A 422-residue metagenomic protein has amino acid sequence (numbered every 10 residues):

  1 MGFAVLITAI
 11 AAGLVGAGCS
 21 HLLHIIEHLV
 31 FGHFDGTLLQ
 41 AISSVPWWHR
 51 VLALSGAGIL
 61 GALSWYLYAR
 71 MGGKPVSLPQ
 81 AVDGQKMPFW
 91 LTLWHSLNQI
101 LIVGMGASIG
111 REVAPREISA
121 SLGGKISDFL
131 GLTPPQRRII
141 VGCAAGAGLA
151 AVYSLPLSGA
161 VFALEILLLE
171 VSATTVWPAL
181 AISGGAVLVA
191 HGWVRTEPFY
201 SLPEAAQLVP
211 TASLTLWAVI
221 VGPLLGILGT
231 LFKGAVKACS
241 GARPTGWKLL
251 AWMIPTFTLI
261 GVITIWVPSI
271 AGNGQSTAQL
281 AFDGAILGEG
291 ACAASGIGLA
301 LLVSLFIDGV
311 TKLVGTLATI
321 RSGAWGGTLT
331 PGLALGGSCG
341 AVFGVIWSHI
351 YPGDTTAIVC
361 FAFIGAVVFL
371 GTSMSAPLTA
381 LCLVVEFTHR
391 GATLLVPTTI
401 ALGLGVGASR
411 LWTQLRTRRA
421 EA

Functional and structural regions predicted by a protein language model:
M1-A422: Alpha-helical transmembrane segments and immediately membrane-proximal extracytoplasmic
